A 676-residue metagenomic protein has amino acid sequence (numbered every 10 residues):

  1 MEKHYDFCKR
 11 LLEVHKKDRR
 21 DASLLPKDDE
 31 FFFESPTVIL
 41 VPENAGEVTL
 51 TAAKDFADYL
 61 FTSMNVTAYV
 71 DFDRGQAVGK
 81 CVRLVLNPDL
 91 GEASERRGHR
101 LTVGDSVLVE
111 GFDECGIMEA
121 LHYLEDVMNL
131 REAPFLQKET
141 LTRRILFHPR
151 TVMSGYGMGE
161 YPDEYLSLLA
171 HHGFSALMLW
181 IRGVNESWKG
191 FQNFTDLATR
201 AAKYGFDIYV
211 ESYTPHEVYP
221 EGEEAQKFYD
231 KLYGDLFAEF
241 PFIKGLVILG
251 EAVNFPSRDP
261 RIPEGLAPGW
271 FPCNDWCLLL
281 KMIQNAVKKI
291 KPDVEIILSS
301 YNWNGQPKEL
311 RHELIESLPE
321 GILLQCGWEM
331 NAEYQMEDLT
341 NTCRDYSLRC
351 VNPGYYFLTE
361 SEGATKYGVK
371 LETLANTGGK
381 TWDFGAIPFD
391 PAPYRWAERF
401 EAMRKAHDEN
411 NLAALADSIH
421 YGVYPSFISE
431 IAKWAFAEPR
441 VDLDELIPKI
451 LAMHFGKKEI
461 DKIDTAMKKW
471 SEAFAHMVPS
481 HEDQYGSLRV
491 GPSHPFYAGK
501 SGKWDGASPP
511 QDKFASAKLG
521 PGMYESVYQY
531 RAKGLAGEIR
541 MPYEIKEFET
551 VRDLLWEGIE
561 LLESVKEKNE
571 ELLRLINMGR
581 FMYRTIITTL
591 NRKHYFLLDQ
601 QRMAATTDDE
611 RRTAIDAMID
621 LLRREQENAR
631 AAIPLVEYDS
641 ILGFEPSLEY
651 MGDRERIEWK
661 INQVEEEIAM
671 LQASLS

Functional and structural regions predicted by a protein language model:
M1-I145: Contiguous, structured surface segment used for ligand recognition
K3-R20, A238, L266-S676: Substrate-binding groove of N-acetylhexosamine-processing glycoside hydrolases
V41-G46, L84-L90, E110-F112, S154-M158 (+5 more regions): Structural motif
V48-T49, S187-K189, E217-P220, F255-R258 (+4 more regions): Extracytoplasmic/secreted cell-surface and envelope-processing proteins
K54, D58, T62, H122 (+5 more regions): Solvent-exposed, polar/charged alpha-helical surfaces in well-ordered, non-transmembrane soluble domains, broadly
V66-T67, S175, D207, K370: Residue-level detector of anion-binding/catalytic polar loops
K138-G155, Y213-E217, T373-W382: N-terminal small/glycine-rich loop or linker at the start of catalytic domains across soluble metabolic enzymes
V152-L298, E313, S317, L323 (+1 more regions): Substrate-binding cleft of carbohydrate-active enzyme catalytic domains
